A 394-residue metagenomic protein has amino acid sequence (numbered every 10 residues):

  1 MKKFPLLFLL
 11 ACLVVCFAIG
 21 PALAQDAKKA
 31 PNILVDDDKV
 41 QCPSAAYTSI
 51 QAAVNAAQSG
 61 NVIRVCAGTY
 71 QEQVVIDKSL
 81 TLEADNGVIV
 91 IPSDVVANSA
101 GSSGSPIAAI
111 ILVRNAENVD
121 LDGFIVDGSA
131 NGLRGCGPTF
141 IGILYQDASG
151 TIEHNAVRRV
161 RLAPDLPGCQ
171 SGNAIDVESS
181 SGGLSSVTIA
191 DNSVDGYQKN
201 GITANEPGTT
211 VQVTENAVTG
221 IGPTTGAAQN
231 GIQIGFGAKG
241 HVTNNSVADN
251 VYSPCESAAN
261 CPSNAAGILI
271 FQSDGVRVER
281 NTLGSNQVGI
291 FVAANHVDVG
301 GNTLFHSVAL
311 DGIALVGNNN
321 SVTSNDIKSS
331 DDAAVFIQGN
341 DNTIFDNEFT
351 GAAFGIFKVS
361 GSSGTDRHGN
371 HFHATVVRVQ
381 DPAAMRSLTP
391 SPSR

Functional and structural regions predicted by a protein language model:
M1-L9: Bacterial N-terminal signal peptides that target proteins for export
F8-A18: Bacterial N-terminal signal peptides
P21-A56, A67, T81, S393: Right-handed parallel beta-helix/beta-solenoid
Q51, N55-Q58, Y70-E83, V90-G123 (+5 more regions): Extracellular beta-strand-rich solenoid/capping regions of secreted or surface-exposed proteins that bind or remodel
Q58, D77-K78, D85, N115-A116 (+23 more regions): Parallel beta-helix/beta-solenoid
Y70-V74, G87, P92-V96, A130-I141 (+10 more regions): Short glycine/acidic-rich loop motifs that flank beta-strands on beta-rich extracellular proteins
D341-R394: Leucine-rich solenoid repeat scaffolds
